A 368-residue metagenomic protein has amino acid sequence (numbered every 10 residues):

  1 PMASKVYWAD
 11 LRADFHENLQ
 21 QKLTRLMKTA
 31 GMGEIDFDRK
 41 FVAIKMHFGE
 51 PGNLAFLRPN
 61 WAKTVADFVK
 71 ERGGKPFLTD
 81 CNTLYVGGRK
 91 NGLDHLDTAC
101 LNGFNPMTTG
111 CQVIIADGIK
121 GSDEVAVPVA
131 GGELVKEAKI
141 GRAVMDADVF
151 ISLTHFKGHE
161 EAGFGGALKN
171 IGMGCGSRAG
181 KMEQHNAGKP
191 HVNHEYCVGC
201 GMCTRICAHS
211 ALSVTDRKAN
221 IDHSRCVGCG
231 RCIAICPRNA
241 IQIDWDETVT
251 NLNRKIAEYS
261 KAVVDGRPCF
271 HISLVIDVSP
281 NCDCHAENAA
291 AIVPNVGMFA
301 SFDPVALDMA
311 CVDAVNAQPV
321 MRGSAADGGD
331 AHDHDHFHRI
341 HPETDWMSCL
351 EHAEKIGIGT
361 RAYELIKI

Functional and structural regions predicted by a protein language model:
A3-W61, F68-D80, Y85-I368: Extended, low-polarity segments enriched in aliphatic/aromatic residues
